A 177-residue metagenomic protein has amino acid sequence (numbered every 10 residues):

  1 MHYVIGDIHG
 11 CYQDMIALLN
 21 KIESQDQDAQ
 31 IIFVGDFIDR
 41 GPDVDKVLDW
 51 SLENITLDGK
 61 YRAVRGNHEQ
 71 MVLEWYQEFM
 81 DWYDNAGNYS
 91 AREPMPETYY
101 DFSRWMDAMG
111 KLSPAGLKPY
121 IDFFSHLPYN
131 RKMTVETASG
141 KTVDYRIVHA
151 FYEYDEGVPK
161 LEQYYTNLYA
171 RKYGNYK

Functional and structural regions predicted by a protein language model:
M1-W50, N54: N-terminal active-site segment of His-dependent metallophosphoesterases
G41-T137, K141-Y176: Active-site neighborhood of divalent metal-dependent phosphoester bond hydrolases
